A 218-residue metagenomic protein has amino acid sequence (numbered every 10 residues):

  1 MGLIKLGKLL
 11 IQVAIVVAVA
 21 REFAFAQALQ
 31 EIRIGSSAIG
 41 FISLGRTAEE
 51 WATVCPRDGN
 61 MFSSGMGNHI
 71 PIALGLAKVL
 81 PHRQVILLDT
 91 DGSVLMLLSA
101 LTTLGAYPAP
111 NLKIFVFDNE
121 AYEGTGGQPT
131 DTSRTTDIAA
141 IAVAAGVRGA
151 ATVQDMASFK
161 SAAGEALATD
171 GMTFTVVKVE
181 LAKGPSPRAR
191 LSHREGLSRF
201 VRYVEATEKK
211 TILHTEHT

Functional and structural regions predicted by a protein language model:
M1-V16: N-terminal low-complexity segments that are often proline-rich with Ser/Thr-Pro
V17-G65: Active-site diphosphate/adenylate-binding microenvironment
E22, V54-P56, T169-T218: Glycine/aspartate-rich loop-and-adjacent alpha/beta segment that forms the canonical ThDP
A38-I42, R83-L87, L112, G171-V177: Generic beta-sheet signal
L44-T47, N119-A121, K178-K183: Glycine-rich beta-alpha junction loops
E49-D118: Thiamine diphosphate
F117-Q128: Long, charge-dense
P129-G164: Conserved thiamine diphosphate
